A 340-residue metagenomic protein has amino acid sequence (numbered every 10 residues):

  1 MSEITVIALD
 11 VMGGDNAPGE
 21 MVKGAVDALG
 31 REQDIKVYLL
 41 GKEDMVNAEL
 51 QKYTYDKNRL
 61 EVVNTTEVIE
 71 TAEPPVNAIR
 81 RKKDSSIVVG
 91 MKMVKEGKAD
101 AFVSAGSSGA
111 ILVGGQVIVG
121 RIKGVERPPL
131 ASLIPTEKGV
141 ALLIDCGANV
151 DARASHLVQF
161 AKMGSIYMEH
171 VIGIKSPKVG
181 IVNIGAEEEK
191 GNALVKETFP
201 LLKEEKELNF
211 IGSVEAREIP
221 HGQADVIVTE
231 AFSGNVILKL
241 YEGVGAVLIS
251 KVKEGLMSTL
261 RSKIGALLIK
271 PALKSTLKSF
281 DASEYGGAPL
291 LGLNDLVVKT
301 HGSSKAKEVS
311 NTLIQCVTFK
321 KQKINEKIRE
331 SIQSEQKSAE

Functional and structural regions predicted by a protein language model:
M1-N47: N-terminal phosphate-binding or glycine-rich loops at protein starts, especially the Walker A/P-loop of NTPases
A8-G19, A148-V158, K299-A306: Short, glycine-rich nucleotide/cofactor-binding loops
A17-M21, D84-G97, A101-G115, I122 (+6 more regions): Short glycine/serine/threonine-rich phosphate/pyrophosphate-binding segments that cradle anionic phosphate groups
G19-E20, E32, K36-Y38, E43-D44 (+4 more regions): Glycine-rich phosphate/diphosphate-binding loop of Rossmann-like nucleotide-binding domains
G24-A28, A110, G114-A131, E197-E204 (+1 more regions): A glycine- and small-aliphatic-rich helix-loop capping segment at beta-alpha/alpha-beta transitions that lines
Y55-A99: Phosphate/nucleotide-donor binding subsite
Q116-P129, L133-L143, Q223-I227, A231-E340: Glycine-rich phosphate/nucleotide-binding loop
